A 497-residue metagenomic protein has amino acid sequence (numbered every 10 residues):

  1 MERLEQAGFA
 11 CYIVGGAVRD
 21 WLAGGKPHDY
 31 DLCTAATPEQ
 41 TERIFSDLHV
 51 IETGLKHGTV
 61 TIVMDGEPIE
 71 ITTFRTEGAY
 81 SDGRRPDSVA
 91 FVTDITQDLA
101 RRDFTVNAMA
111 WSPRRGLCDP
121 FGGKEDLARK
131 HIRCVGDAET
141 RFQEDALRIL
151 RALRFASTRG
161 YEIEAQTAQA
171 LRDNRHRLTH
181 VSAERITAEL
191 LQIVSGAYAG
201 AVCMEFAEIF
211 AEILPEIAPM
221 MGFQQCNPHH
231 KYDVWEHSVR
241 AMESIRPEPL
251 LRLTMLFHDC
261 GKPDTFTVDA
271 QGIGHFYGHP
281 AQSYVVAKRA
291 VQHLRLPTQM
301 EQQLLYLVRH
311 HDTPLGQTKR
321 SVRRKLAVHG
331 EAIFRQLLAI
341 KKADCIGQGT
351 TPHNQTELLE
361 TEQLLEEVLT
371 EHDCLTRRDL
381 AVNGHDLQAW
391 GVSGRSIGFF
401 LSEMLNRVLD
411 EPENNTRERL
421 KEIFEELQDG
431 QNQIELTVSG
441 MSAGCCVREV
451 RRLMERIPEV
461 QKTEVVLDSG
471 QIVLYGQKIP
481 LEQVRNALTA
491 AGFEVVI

Functional and structural regions predicted by a protein language model:
M1-Q431: Catalytic cores of the polymerase beta-like nucleotidyltransferase superfamily and closely associated nucleotide
Q431-I497: Flexible metal-binding regulatory segments at protein termini and peripheral loops
